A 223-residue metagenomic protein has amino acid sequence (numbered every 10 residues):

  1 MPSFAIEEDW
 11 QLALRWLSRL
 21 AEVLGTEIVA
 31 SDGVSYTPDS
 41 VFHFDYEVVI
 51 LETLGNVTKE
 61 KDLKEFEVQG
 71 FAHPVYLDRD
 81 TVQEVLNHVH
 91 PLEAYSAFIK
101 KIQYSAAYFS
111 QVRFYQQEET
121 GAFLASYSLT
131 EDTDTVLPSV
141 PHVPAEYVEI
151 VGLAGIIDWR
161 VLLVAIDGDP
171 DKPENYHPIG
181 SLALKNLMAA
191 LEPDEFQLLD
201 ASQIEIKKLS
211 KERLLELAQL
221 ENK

Functional and structural regions predicted by a protein language model:
M1-F66: Polyanion-binding and phosphate-handling cores
A5, P144-Y147, S181: A generic alpha-helix propensity feature with a strong bias for hydrophobic helices
D9-A21, Y127-S128, P138-P141, I157 (+2 more regions): General detector of folded, globular domains
T26, V34, N56, F71 (+5 more regions): Intrinsically disordered, low-complexity regions
S31, Y115, K207-L209: Compositionally biased, intrinsically disordered low-complexity segments
F42-V164: Aromatic/basic-lined ligand-recognition segments that form π-stacking hydrophobic pockets flanked by Lys/Arg to engage
A154-K223: Extended, charged low-complexity segments that frequently continue into or abut oligomerization scaffolds
